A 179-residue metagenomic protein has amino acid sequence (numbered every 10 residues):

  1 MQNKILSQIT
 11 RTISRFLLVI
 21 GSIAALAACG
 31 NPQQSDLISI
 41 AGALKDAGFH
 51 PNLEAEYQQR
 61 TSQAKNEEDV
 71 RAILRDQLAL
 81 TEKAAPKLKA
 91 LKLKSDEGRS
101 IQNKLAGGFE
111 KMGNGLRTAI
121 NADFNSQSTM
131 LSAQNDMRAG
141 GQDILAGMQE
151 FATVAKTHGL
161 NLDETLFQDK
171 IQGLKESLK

Functional and structural regions predicted by a protein language model:
M1-A27: Sec-dependent bacterial lipoprotein signal peptides
Q8, V19-I20, A28, L93 (+2 more regions): Generic detector of low-complexity/intrinsically disordered segments and short hydrophobic N-terminal stretches
C29-E82, K156, L166-K179: Immediate post-signal-peptide N-terminus of mature secreted/exported proteins
L44-A47, L74-A84, L93-E150: Long, amphipathic, charge-rich alpha-helical segments that form helical bundles/coiled-coils
Q59-V70, D96, F124-M130, L160: Charged, low-complexity interaction regions
L88: Helix-loop "lid/cap" segments that line or gate small-molecule binding pockets
L105, M130-A139, H158-L178: Charge-rich, acidic-biased intrinsically disordered regions
F151-G159: Membrane-proximal, proline-rich intrinsically disordered regions
